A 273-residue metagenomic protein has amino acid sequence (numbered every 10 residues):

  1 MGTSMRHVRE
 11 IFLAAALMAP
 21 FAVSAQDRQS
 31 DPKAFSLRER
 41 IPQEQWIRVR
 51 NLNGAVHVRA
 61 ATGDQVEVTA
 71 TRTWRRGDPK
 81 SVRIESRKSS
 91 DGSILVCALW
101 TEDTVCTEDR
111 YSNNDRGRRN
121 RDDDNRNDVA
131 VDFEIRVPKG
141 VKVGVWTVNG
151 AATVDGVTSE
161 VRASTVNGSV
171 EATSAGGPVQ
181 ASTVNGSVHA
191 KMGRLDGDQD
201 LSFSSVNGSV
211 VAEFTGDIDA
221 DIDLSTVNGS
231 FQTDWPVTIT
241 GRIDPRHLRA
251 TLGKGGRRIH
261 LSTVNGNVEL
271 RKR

Functional and structural regions predicted by a protein language model:
G2-R273: Intrinsically disordered, low-complexity terminal regions
